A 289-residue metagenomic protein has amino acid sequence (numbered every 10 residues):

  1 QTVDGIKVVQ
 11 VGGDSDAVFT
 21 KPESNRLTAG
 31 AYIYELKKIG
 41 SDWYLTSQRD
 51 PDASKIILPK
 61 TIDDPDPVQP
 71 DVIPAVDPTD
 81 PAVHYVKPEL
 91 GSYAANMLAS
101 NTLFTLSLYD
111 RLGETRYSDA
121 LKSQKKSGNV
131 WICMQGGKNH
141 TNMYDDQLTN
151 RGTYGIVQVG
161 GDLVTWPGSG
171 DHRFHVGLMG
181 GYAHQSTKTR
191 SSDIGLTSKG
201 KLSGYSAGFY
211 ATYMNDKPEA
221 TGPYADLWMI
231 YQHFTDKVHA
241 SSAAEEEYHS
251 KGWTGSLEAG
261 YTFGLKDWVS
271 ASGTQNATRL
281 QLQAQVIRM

Functional and structural regions predicted by a protein language model:
Q1-K55, P59: Extracellular, surface-exposed repeat/solenoid domains
V3-I6, G222, A277: Short edge beta-strand segments in beta-sheet-rich domains
K7-G12, G181, V286-R288: Predominantly extracellular/luminal carbohydrate-interaction, adhesion, and secreted-enzyme modules that are
Y44-L45, P65, T278, Q283: Short strand-loop-helix active-site module centered on a catalytic nucleophile
I56-T79: Ser/Thr/Gly/Pro-rich low-complexity, disordered linker/stalk segments of secreted and cell-surface proteins
D71-T274: Outer membrane beta-barrel translocator domains of Type V secretion systems
W268-M289: Aromatic-anchored, glycine/proline-accented short structural segments that stabilize local strand-turns or short
